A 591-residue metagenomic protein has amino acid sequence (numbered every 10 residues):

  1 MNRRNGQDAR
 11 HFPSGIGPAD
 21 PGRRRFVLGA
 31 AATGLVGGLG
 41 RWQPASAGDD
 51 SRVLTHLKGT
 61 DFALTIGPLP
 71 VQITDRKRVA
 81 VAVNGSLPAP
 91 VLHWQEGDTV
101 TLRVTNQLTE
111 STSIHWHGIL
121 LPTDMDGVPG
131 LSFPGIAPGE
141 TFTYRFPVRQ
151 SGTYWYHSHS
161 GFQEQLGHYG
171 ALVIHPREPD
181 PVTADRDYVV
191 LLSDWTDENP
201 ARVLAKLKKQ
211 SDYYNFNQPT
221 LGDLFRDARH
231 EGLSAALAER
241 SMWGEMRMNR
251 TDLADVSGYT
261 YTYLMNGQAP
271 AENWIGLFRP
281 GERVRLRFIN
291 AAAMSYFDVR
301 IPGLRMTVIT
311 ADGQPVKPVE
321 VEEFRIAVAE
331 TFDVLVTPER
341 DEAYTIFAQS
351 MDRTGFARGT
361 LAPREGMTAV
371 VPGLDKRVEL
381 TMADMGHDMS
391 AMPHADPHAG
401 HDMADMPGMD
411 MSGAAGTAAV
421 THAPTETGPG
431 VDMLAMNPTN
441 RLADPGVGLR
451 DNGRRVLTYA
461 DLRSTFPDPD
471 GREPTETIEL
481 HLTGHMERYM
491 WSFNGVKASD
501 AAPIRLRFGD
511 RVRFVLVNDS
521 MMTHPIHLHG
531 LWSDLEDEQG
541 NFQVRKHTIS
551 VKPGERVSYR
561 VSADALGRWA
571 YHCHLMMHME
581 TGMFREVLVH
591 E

Functional and structural regions predicted by a protein language model:
M1-G22, A32: N-terminal secretory signal peptides
N2-R3, L57-T183, D255, T260 (+8 more regions): Histidine- and aromatic-enriched segments that form or immediately flank copper-ligand environments
G15, A19-R25, G34-R52: N-terminal twin-arginine translocation
G48-K58, F62, T421-V431, M436-N437 (+2 more regions): N-terminal pre-domain segments of enzymes
V53-L54, Y169-S193, R358-S390, P469 (+1 more regions): Extracytoplasmic/periplasmic copper-protein system
P68, K77-V79, L192-F278: Mobile cap/lid helix-loop segments that border enzyme active or cofactor-binding sites and regulate substrate access
M125-V128, P134-A137, L237-H398, D402-D405 (+3 more regions): Histidine- and aromatic-rich segments of cupredoxin/plastocyanin-like copper-binding domains
Q150, P338-R340, A565: Surface-exposed, short loops/turns at beta-strand junctions within beta-sandwich domains
